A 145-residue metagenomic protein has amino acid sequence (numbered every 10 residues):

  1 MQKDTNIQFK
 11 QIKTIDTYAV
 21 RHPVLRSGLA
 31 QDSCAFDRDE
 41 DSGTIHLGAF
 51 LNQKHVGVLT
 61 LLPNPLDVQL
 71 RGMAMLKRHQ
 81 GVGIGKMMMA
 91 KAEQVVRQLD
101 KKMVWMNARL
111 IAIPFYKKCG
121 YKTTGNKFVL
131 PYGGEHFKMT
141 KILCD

Functional and structural regions predicted by a protein language model:
T5-Y18: A short beta-loop-alpha structural element at the N-terminal edge of CoA-dependent acyl/N-acetyltransferase catalytic
R21, Y116, Y121: Conserved active-site tyrosine of GNAT-family acetyltransferases
R21-N52: Active-site rim helix/loop that mediates acceptor-substrate recognition in acyltransferases
G48, K54-L62, Q69-A74: Conserved beta-strand in the GNAT
P63-M73, Q80, D100, L130-H136: A conserved beta-turn-beta hairpin within the catalytic core of GNAT-like acetyltransferases that forms part
M75, G81-Q94: Conserved acetyl-CoA-binding loop-helix of GNAT-fold acetyltransferases
M89, V96-R109: Conserved GNAT acetyl-CoA-binding A-motif
W105-N107, K122-K138: Conserved catalytic-core motifs of GNAT/GCN5-like acyltransferases
